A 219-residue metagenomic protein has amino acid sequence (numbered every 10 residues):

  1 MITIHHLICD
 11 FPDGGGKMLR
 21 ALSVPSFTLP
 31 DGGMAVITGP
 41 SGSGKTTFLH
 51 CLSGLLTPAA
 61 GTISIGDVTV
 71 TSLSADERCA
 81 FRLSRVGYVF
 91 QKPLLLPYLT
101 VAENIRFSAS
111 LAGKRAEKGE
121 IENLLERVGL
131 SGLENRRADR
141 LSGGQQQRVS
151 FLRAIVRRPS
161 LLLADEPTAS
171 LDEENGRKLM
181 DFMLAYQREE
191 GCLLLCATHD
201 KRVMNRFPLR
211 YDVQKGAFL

Functional and structural regions predicted by a protein language model:
S53: Helix-to-loop junction immediately C-terminal to a conserved catalytic motif
G61-T69: Conserved ABC transporter NBD signature motif
L99-F107: Short coil-to-helix segment of the ABC ATPase nucleotide-binding domain corresponding to the Q-loop/switch region
R137-L141, Q145-Q147: Conserved ABC ATPase signature
F151: Hydrophobic anchor residue at the start of the ABC signature
V156-S160: A short, proline-enriched helix->beta-strand linker immediately N-terminal to the Walker B motif in ABC-type P-loop
L162-D165: Catalytic Walker B motif of ABC-type/P-loop ATPase nucleotide-binding domains
